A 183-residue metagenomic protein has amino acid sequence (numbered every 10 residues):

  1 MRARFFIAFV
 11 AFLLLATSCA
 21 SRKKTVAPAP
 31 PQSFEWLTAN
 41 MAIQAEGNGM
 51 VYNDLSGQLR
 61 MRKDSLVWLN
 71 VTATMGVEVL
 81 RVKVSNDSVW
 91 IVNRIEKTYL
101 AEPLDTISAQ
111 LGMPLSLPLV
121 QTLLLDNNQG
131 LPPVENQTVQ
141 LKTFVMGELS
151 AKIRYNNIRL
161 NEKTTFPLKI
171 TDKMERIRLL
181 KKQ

Functional and structural regions predicted by a protein language model:
M1-I7: Bacterial N-terminal signal peptides that target proteins for export
L15-S18: C-terminal motif of bacterial Sec signal peptides marking the signal peptidase cleavage site
A20-K23: Bacterial signal peptide processing site
A27-N48, I170-R176: Transition segment at domain starts
W36-V77: Post-signal-peptide N-terminal segment of Sec-exported extracytoplasmic proteins
M61-R62, V84, V134: Generic beta-strand structural signal
V67-L117: An acidic-aromatic
L131-Q183: Non-transmembrane domains of secretory- and envelope-associated proteins
